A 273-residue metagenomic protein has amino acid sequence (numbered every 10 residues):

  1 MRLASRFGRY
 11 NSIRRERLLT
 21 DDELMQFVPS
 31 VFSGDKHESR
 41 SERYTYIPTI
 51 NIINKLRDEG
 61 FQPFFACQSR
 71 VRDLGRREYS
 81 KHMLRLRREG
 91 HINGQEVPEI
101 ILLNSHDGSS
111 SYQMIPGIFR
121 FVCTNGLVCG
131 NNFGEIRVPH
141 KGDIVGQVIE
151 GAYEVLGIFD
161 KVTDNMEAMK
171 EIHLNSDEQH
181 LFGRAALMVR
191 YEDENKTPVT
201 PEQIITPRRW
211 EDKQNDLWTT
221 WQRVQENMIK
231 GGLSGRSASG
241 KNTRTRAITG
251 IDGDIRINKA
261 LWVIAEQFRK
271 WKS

Functional and structural regions predicted by a protein language model:
M1-I47, N54, D58, R70 (+2 more regions): Intrinsically disordered, low-complexity regulatory segments
M1-R9, G90-V97, L102-S273: Intrinsically disordered, low-complexity regions enriched in serine/threonine
R15, Y44-N51, I144-Q147, G151-E154: Short amphipathic alpha-helical segments
T20-D21, S30, G34-D35, E59 (+4 more regions): Functionally constrained cores in energy, signaling, and assembly domains
Y46-Y112: Amphipathic, interaction-prone secondary-structure segments
